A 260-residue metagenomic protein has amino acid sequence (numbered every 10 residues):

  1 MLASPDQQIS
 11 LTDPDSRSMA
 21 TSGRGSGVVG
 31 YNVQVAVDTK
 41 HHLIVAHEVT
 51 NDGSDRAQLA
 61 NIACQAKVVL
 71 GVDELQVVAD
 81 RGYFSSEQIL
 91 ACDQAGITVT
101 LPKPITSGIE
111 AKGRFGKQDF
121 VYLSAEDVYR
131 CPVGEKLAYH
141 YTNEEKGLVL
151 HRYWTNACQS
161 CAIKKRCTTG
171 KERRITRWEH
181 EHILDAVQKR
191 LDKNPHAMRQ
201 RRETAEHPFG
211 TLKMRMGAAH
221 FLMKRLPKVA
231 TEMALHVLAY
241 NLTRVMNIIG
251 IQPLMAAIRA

Functional and structural regions predicted by a protein language model:
M1-A260: Anion-binding and metal-coordination hotspots
